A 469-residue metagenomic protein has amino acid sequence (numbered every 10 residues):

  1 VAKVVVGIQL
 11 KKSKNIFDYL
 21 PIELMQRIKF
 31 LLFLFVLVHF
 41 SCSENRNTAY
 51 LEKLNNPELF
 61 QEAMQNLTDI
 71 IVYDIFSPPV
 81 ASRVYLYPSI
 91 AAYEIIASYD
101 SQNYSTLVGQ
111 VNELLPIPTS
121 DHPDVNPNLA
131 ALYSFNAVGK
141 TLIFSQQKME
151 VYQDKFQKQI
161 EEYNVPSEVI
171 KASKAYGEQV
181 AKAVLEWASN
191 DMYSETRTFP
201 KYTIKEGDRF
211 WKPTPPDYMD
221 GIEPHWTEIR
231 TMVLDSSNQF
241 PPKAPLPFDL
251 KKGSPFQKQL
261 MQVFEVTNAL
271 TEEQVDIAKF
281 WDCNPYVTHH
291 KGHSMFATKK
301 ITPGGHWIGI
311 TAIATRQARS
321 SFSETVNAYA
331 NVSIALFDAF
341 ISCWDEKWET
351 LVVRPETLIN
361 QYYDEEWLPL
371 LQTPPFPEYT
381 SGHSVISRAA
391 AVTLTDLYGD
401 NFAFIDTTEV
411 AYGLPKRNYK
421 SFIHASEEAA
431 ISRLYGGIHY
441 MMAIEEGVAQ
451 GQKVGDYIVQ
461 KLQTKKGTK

Functional and structural regions predicted by a protein language model:
V1-L51: Bacterial Sec-dependent N-terminal signal peptides
S43-K469: Acidic/polar surface patches and capping/hinge elements
